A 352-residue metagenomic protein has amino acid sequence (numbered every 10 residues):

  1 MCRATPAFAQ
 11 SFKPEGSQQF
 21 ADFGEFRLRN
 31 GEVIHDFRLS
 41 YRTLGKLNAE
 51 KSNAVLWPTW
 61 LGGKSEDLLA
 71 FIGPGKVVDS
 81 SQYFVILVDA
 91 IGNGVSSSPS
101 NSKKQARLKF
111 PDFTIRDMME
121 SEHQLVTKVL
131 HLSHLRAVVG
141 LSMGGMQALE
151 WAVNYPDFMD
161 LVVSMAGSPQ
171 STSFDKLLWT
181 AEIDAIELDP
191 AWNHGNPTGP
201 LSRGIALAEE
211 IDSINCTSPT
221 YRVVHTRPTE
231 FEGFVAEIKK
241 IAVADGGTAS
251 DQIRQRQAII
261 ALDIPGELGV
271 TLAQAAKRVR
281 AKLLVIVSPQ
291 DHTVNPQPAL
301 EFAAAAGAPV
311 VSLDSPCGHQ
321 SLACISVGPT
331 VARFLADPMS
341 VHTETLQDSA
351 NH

Functional and structural regions predicted by a protein language model:
C2-W57, H342-H352: Catalytic-loop region of hydrolases
R42-K104: N-terminal cap/lid subdomain of alpha/beta-hydrolase-fold enzymes
R116-R136: Conserved acidic catalytic loop of the alpha/beta-hydrolase fold
S133-S173: Conserved hydrolase catalytic core segment
F158-A242: Alpha/beta-hydrolase-fold enzymes
V279, V285-V287: Short beta-strand/loop motif that positions the catalytic acidic residue of the alpha/beta-hydrolase fold
H292-P298: Conserved alpha/beta-hydrolase "acid-adjacent" motif
P316-S326: Catalytic histidine-centered segment of alpha/beta-hydrolase-like enzymes
